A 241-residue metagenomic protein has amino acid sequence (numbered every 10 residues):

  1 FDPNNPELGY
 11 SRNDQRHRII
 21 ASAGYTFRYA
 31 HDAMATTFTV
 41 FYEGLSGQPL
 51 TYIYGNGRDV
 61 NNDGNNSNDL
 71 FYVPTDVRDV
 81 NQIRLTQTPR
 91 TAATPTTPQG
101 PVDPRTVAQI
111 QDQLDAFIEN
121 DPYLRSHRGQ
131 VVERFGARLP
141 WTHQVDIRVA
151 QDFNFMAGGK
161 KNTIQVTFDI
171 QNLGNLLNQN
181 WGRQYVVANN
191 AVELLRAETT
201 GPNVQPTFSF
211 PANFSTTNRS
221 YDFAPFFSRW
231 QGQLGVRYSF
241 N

Functional and structural regions predicted by a protein language model:
F1-N241: Short, solvent-exposed micro-motifs at the edges of structured domains
